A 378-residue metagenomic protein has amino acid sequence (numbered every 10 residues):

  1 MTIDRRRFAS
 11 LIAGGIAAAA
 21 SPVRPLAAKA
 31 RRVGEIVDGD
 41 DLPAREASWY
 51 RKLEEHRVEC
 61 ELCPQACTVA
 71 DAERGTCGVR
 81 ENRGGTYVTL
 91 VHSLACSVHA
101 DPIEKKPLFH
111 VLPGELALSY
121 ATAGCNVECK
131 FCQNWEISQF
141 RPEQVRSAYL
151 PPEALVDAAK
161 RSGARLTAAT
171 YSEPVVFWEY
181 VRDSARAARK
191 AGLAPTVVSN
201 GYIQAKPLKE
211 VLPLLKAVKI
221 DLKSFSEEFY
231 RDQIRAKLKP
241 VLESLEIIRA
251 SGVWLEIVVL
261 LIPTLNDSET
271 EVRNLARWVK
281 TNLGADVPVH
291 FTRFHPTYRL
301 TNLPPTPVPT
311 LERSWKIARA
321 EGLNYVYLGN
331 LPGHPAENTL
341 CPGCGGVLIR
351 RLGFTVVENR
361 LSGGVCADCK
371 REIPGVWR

Functional and structural regions predicted by a protein language model:
M1-I16: N-terminal secretory signal peptides and thylakoid transit peptides that target proteins across membranes
V33-C60, Q65-A121, E136-Q139, E337 (+1 more regions): N-terminal [4Fe-4S]-dependent radical SAM core
C60-C63, C129, C341-C344, C366-C369: Short cysteine-rich clusters marking metal-coordination/redox-active sites
D71, F354-G363: Short linker/helix segments within small regulatory modules
Y87-V175, V181-R182: Extended interfacial segments that mediate partner engagement and assembly in macromolecular machines
Y149-P309, S314: Conserved AdoMet/S-adenosylmethionine-binding subsite of the radical SAM
H295-T297, L303-G353: A C-terminal junction/extension of Radical SAM enzymes
R371-R378: Short metal-binding segments enriched for Cys and/or His
